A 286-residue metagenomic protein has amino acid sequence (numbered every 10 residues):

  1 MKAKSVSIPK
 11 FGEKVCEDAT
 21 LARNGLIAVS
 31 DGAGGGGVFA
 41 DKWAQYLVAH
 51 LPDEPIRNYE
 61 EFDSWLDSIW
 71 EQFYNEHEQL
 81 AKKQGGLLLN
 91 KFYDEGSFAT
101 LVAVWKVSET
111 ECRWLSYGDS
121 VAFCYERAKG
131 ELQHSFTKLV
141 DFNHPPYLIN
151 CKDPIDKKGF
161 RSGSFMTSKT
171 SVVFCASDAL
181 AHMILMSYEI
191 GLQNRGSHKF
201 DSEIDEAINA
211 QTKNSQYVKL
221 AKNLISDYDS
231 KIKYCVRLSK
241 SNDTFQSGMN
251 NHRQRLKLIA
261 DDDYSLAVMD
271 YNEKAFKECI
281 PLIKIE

Functional and structural regions predicted by a protein language model:
M1-P55, S120, D153-S164, A260-D262 (+1 more regions): N-terminal entry segment of metal-dependent catalytic domains or homologous docking segments
K2-K14, Q79-F92, E126-S168, C235-Q246 (+1 more regions): PP2C/PPM family metal-dependent serine/threonine protein phosphatase catalytic domain, recognizing the conserved
G12-A22, D94-E109, R113, K138-M186: Acidic loop->beta-strand submotif enriched in PP2C/PPM serine/threonine phosphatases
L26-A28, T110-C112, A122, G130-L132 (+1 more regions): Hydrophobic residues embedded in beta-strands of well-ordered beta-sheets
A28-D31, L115-Y117, F174-A176: Short hydrophobic beta-strand that contains or immediately precedes a catalytic carboxylate
Y59-Y125, K158-K169, F245, H252-D261 (+1 more regions): Catalytic core of PPM/PP2C metal-dependent serine/threonine phosphatase domains
F123-Y125, Q133, A181-L185: Short acidic/glycine-rich loop or secondary-structure boundary segments that cap or lie
R161-E286: C-terminal catalytic subdomain
